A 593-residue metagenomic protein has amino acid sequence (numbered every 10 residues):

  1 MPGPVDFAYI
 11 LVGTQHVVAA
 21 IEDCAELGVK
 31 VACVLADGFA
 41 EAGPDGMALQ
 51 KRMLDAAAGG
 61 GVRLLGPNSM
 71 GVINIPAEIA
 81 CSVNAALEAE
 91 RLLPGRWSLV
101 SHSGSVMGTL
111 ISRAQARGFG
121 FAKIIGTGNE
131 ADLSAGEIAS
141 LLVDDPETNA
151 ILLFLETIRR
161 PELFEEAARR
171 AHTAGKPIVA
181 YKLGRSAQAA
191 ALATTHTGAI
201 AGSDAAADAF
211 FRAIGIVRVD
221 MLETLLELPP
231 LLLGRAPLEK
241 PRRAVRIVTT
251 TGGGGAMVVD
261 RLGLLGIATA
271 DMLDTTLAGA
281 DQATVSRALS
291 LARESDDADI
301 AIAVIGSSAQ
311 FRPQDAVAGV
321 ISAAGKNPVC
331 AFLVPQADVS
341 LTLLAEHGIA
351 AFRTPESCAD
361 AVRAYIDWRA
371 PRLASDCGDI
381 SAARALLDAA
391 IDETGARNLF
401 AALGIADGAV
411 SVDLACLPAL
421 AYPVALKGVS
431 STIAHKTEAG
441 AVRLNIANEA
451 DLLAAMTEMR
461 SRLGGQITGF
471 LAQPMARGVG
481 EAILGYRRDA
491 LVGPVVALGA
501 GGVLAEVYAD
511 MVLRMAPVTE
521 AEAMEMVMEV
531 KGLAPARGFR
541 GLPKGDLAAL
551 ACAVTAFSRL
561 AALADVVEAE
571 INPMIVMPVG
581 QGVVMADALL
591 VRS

Functional and structural regions predicted by a protein language model:
M1-S593: Catalytic-core regions of core metabolic enzymes, especially those transforming organic acids/acyl-group intermediates
